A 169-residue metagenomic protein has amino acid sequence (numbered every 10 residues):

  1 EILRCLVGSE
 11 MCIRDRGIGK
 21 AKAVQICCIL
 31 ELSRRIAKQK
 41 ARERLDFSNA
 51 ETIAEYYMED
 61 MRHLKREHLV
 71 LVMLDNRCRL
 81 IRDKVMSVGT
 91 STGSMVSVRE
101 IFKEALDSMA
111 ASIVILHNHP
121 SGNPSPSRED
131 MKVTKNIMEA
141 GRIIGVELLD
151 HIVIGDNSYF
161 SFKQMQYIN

Functional and structural regions predicted by a protein language model:
E1-G8, C12-I13: Single conserved hydrophobic/aromatic residue that forms the stacking wall/gate of nucleotide- or nucleobase-binding
K22-S33, R66: Structured, non-catalytic alpha/beta "coupling" segments that mediate domain-domain communication and provide generic
A37-Y57: Long, charged amphipathic helices and adjacent flexible linkers at domain junctions
A54-S108, S112: Histidine/lysine/aspartate-rich catalytic loop segments that bind and position anionic ligands
V88, K135-N169: Divalent-metal-activated hydrolytic enzyme cores
S97-R99, R128-N136: Charged helix-capping and loop-helix junction motifs
S112-G122, E147, V153: Histidine-centered catalytic micro-motifs
